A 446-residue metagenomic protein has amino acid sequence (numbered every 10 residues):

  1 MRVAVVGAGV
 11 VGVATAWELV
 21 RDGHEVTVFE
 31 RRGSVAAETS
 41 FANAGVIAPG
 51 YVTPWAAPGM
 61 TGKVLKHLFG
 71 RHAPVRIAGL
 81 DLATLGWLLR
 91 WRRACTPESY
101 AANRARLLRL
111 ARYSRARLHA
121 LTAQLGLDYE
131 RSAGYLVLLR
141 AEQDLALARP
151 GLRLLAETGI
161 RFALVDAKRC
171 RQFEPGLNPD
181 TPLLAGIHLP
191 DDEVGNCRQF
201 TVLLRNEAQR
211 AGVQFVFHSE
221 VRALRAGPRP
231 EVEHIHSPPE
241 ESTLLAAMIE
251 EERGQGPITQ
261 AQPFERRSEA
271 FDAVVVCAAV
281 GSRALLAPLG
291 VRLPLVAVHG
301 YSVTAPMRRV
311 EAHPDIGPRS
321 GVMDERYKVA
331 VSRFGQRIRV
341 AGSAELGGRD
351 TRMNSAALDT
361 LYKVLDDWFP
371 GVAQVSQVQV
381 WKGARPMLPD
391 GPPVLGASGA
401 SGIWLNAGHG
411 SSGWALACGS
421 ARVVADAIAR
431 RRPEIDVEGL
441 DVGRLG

Functional and structural regions predicted by a protein language model:
R2-T27: N-terminal Rossmann-like FAD-binding beta1-loop-alpha1 element of flavoenzymes
V6, F29, E269-G281, A421: Short hydrophobic core segments
R21-F41: Glycine-rich FAD pyrophosphate-binding loop
A42-A167: Dinucleotide-binding Rossmann-like beta1-alpha1 core, especially the glycine-rich loop that anchors the ADP
N43-V46, Y51, W55-R93, Y129 (+3 more regions): Active-site substrate-recognition segment that forms the wall of the catalytic cavity or substrate channel
A102-R115, V137-L147, I187-N206, R352-A357 (+1 more regions): Short beta-strand to alpha-helix junction loop
A146-T158, D180-H236, L245: Helical element adjacent to the flavin cofactor pocket in flavoenzyme catalytic cores
L164, P392, A397-G446: C-terminal lid/capping helical subdomain adjacent to the catalytic/cofactor pocket in oxidative enzymes
